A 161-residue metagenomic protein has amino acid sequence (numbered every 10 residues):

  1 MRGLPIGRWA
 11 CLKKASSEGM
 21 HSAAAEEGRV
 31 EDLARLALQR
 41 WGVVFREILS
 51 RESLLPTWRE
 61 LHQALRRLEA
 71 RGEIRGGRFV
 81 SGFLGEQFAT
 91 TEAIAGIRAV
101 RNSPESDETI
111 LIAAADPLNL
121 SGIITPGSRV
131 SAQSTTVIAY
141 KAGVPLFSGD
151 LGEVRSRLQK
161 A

Functional and structural regions predicted by a protein language model:
M1-A161: Long, charged, low-complexity, helical-prone intrinsically disordered regions
